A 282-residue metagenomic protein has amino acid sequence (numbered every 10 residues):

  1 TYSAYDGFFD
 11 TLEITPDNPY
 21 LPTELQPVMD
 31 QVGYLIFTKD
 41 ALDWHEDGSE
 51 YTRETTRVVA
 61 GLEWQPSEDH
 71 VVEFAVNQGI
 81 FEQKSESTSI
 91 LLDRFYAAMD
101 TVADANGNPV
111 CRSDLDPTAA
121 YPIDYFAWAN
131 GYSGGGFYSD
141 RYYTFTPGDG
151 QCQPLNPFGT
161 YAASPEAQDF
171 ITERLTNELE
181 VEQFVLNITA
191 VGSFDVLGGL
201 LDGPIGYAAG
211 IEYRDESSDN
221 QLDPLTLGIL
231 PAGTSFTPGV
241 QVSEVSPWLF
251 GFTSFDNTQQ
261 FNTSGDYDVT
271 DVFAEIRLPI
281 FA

Functional and structural regions predicted by a protein language model:
T1-V269: Surface-exposed, low-complexity loop segments enriched in small/polar and acidic residues
L62, D268-F281: Structured alpha-helical segments in the cores of large, soluble enzyme domains
